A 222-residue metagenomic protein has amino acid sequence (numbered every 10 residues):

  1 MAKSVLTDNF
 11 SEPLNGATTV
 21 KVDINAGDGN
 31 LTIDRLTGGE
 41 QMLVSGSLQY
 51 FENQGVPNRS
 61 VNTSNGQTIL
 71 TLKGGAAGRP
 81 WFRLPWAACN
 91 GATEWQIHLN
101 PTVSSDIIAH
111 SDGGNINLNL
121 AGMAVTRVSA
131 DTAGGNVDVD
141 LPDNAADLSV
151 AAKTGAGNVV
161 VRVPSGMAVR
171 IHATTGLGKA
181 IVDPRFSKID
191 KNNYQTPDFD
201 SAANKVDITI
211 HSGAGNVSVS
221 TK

Functional and structural regions predicted by a protein language model:
M1-A2: N-terminal alpha-helical membrane-insertion module
L6-N15, T37, L43-Y50, Q54-N62 (+2 more regions): Short, surface-exposed interaction patches in beta-rich subdomains that mediate adhesion/assembly near membranes
V20-N25, L31-I33: Short acidic/polar, Gly/Pro-enriched loop/turn segments located at secondary-structure boundaries
V22-N25, A109, A130, A173: Active-site alpha-helical segments that house and flank conserved acidic catalytic motifs for diphosphate chemistry
G29-N30, G215: The feature marks the first
G91-E94: Extracellular beta-strand/beta-solenoid scaffold signature
N100-S105, H110-G113, N119-N136, L141-D147 (+2 more regions): Extended beta-solenoid/beta-helix repeat architectures
